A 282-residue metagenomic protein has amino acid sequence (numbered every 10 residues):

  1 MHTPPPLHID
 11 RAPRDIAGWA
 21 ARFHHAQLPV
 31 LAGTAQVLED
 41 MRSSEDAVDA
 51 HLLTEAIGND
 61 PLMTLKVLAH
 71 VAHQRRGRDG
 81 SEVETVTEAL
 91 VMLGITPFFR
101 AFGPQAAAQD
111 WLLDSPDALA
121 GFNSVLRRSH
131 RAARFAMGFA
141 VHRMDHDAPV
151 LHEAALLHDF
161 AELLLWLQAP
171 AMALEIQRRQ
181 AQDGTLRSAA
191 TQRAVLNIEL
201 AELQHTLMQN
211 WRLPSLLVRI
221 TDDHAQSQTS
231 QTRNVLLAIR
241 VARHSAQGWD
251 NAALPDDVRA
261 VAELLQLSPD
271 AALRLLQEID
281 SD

Functional and structural regions predicted by a protein language model:
M1-A171, A190-P255, R259: Conserved alpha-helical "signature site" that marks functionally important helical segments or helix/loop junctions
W111, G184-T185: Short, charged/polar, low-complexity loop and linker segments that flank or interrupt alpha-helical bundles
P170-Q182: Post-HEXXH active-site segment of zinc metalloproteases
A253-D282: Acidic, carboxylate-rich catalytic segments that either coordinate divalent cations
